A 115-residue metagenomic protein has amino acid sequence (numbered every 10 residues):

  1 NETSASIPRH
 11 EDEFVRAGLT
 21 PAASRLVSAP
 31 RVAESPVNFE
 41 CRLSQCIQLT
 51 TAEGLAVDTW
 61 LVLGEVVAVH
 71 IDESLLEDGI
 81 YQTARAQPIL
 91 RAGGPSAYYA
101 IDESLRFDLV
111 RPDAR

Functional and structural regions predicted by a protein language model:
N1-R115: Basic, polyanion-binding surface patches
